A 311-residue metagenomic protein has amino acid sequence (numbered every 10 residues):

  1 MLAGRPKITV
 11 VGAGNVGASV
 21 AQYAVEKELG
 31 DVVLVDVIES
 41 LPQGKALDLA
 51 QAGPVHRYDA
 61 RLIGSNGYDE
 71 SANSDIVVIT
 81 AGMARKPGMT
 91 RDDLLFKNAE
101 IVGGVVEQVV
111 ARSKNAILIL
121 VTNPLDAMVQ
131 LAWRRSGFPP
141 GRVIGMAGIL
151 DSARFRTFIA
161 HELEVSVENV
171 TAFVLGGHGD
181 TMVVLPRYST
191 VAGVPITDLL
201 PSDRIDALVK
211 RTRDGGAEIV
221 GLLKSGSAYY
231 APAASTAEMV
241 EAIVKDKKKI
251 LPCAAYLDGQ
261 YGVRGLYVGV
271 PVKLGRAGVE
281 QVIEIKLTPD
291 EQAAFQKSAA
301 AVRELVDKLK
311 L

Functional and structural regions predicted by a protein language model:
I8-V10, L34: Hydrophobic Val/Ile/Leu positions in short beta-strands of Rossmann-like dinucleotide-binding domains
A13-G14: Glycine-rich Rossmann-fold phosphate-binding loop(s) that bind the pyrophosphate of adenine dinucleotide cofactors
G17-A18: N-terminal Rossmann-fold NAD(P) dinucleotide-binding loop
E26-D31, G137-P140: Conserved S-adenosyl-L-methionine
V35-S74, R303-L311: Conserved N-terminal Rossmann-fold NAD(P) cofactor-binding segment
P54-I117: Rossmann-like NAD(P)-binding element
T90-R156: Rossmann-like NAD(P)(H) cofactor-binding subdomain of soluble oxidoreductases
S136-R142, L150-L311: C-terminal substrate-binding/catalytic lobe of Rossmann-fold NAD(P)-dependent dehydrogenases
